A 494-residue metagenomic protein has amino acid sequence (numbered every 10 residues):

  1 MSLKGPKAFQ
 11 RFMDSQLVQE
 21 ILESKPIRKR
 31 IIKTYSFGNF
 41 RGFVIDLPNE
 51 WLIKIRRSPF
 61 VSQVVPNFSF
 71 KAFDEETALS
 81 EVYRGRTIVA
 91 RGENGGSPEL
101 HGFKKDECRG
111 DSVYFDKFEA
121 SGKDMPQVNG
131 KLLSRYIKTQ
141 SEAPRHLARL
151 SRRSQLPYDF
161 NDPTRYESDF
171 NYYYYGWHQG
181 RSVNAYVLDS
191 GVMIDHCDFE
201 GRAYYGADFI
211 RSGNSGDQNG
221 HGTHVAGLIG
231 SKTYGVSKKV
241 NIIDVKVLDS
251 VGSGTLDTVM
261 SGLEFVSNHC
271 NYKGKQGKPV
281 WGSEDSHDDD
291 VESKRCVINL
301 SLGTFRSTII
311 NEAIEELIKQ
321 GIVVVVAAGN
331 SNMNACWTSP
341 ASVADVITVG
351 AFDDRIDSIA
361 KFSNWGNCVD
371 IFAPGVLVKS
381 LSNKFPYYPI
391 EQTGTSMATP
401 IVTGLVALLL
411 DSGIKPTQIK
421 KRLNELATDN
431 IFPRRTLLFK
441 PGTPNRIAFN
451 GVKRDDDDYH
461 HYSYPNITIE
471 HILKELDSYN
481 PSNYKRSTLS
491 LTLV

Functional and structural regions predicted by a protein language model:
M1-F12: Short, surface-exposed ligand-recognition loops at beta-strand->loop->(often short) alpha-helix junctions that present
L3-K4, L47, P66-S69, R153 (+11 more regions): Active-site-proximal beta-strand/loop segments in catalytic clefts of secreted hydrolases
P26-T34, G38-F40, R57-V183, L438-Y484 (+1 more regions): Protease zymogen maturation seam
T34, V240, D244, E264-L302 (+5 more regions): C-terminal subdomain of the subtilisin-like protease fold in secreted/lumenal serine endopeptidases
D46-L52: Helix N-cap motif at beta-to-alpha junctions
E142-A143, F160, F170-Y205, S212-E264 (+7 more regions): Subtilisin-like serine protease catalytic core
V183-N184, D189, I322, W337-I414 (+2 more regions): Extracellular S/T/G-rich loop segment that most often corresponds to the catalytic His/Ser-adjacent loop
S212-T223, G329-M333, P389-V402: Gly/Ser-rich catalytic serine loop of serine hydrolases
